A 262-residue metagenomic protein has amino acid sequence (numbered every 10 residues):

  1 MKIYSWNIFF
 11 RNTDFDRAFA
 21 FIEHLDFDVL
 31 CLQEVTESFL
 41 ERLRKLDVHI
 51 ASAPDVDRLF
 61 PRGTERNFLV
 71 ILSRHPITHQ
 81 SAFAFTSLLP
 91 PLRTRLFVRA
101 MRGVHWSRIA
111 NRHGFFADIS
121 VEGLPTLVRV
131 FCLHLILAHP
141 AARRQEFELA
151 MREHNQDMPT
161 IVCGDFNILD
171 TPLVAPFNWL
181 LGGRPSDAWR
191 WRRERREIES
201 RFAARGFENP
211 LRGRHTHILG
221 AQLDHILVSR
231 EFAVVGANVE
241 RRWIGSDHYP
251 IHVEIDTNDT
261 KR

Functional and structural regions predicted by a protein language model:
I3-I8, A18-L43, R129-L133, F147-P176 (+2 more regions): Active-site beta-strand/loop signature of hydrolases that rely on acidic residues for catalysis
E34-L127: Structured beta-strand-rich core segments of catalytic domains in phosphoester-bond hydrolases
L59-F60, H105, G213-H217, E240-I244: Short proline/glycine-enriched turn/loop segments at secondary-structure junctions
T64-Q80, S120, S200-R205, I218-V234 (+1 more regions): Conserved beta strand-loop-helix elements of the APE1-like EEP
F97-S107, C132-R143: Surface-exposed cleft-lining segments at the edges of enzyme active sites
V130-I136, A188-W191: Active-site-proximal loop/helix segment associated with metal-binding centers of metalloenzymes
R144-L223, V228-R230: Metal-dependent phosphoesterases centered on the DNase I-like endonuclease/exonuclease/phosphatase
F232-R242, P250: Low-complexity, intrinsically disordered Gly/Pro/Thr-rich segments
